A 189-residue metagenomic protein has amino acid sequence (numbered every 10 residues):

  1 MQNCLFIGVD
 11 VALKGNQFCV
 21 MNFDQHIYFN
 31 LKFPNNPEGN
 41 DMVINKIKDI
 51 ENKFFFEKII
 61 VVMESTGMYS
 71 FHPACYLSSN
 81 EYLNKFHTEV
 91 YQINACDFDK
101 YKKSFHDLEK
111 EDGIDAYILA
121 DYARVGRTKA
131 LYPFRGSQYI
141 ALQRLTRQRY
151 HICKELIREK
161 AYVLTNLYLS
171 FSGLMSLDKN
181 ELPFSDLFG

Functional and structural regions predicted by a protein language model:
M1-N22, L119: Gly/Thr-rich phosphate-binding beta-strand-loop-beta motif of the actin/hexokinase/Hsp70
A12-G39: Short glycine-rich, Thr/Ser-proximal phosphate-binding strand/loop in the N-terminal lobe of ATP-dependent enzymes
I47-F56: Phosphate/pyrophosphate-binding loops at sites that engage ATP/ADP/AMP, CoA/4′-phosphopantetheine, polyphosphate
F56-Y69: Short glycine-rich phosphate-binding loop at a beta-alpha junction
C75-K85: Short, surface-exposed basic-aromatic patches at helix termini and helix-loop junctions that form
Y91-L131: Short alpha-helix plus adjacent loop in nuclease-associated cores
Y122-N166: Extended, highly charged alpha-helical segments
Y150-G189: Glycine-rich, often acidic, oxyanion-interacting loops/wings at catalytic, nucleic-acid, or phospho-protein interfaces
